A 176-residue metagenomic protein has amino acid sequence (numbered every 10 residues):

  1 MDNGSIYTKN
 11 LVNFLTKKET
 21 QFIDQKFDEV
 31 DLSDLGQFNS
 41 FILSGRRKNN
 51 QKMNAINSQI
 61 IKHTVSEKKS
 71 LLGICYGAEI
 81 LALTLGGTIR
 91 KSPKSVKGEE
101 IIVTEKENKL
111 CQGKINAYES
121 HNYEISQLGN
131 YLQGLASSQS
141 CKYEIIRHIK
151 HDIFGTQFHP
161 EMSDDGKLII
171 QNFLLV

Functional and structural regions predicted by a protein language model:
S5-G73: Flexible gly/pro-rich beta->alpha loop and the following alpha-helix that scaffold active-site loops
N10, I80, D165: Phosphate- and divalent-cation-binding pockets in alpha/beta enzyme and binding domains that engage nucleotide-derived
D31-L32, G36-Q37, A55-I56, H63-E67 (+2 more regions): Amide-donor transfer/coupling interface in amidating biosynthetic enzymes
N50-K52, A82, D164: Glycine/Thr-rich phosphate-binding loops of Rossmann-like dinucleotide-binding domains
I74-A78, L85: Active-site loop->helix "elbow" adjoining a glycine-rich segment at hydrolase catalytic centers
G77-I80, E124: Alpha-helix capping/helix-boundary segments
L83-R90: Conserved active-site segments centered on acidic
